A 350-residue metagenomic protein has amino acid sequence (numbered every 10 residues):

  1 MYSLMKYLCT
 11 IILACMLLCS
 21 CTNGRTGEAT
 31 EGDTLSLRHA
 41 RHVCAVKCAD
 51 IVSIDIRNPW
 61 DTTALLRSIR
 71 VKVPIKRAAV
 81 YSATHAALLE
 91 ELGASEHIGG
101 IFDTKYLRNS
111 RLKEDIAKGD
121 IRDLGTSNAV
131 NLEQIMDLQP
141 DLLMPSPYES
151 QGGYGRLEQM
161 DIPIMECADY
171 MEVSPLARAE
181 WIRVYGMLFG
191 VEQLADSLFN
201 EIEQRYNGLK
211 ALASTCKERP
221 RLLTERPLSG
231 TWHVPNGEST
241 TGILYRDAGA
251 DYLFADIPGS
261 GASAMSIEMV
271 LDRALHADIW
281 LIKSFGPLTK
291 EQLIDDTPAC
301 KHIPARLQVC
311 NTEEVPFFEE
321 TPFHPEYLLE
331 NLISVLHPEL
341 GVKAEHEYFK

Functional and structural regions predicted by a protein language model:
M1-L8: Positively charged n-region of N-terminal signal peptides that target proteins for export
C9-S20: Bacterial N-terminal signal peptides
C21-A86, L194-L223, V335, E339-K350: Bacterial Sec-exported substrate-binding components of ABC uptake systems
C48, D55-T63, V71-M136, L142-E149: A short, structured surface patch at a secondary-structure boundary
A79, G125-V130, P147-Q151, E172-A179 (+4 more regions): Soluble non-cytosolic domains of exported or imported proteins
F102-R111, S150-Y154, A168-R183, R219-I243: Extracytoplasmic ligand-binding site segments that recognize negatively charged/polar headgroups
E172-S197, I282-K350: Structured C-terminal subdomain patch of bacterial secreted/periplasmic proteins
L209-Q292: Flexible, glycine-rich surface segments
